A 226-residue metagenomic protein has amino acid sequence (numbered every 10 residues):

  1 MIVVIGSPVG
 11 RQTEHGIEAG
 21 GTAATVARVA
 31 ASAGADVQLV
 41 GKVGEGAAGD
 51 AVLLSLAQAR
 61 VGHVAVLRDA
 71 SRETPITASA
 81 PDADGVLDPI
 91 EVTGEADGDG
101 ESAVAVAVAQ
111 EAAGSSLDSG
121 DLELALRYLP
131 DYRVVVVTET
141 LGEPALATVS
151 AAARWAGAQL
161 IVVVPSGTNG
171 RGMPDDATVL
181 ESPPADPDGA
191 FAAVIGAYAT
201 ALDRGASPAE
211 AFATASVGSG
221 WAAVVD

Functional and structural regions predicted by a protein language model:
M1-V9: Short, hydrophobic/glycine-enriched beta-strand segments
V9-I17, S32-R133: Conserved N-terminal subdomain of the carbohydrate kinase-like
G21-S32: Histidine-anchored nucleotide/phosphate-binding helix
A30, L56, S150-R154: A generic structural signal for well-ordered alpha-helical segments
A31-S32, A48, D186-D226: Conserved post-catalytic alpha-helical subdomain immediately downstream of the catalytic base and nucleotide-binding
G114-A193: Conserved beta-alpha-beta core of the PfkB/ribokinase-like small-molecule kinase fold
